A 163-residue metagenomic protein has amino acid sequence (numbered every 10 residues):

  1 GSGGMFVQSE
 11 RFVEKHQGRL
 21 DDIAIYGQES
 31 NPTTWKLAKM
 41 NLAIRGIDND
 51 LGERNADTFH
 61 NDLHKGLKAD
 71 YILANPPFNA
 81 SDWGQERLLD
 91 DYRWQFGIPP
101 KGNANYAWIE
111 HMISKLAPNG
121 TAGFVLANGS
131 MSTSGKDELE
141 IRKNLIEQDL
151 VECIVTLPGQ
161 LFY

Functional and structural regions predicted by a protein language model:
G1-A74, N79-W83, D90, A127-G129 (+1 more regions): Conserved S-adenosyl-L-methionine
W35, P100-Y163: Conserved Class I SAM-dependent methyltransferase catalytic core
Y92-W94: Sequence-specific dsDNA recognition surfaces
F96-I98: Extracellular loop and loop/strand-boundary signature of outer-membrane beta-barrel proteins
